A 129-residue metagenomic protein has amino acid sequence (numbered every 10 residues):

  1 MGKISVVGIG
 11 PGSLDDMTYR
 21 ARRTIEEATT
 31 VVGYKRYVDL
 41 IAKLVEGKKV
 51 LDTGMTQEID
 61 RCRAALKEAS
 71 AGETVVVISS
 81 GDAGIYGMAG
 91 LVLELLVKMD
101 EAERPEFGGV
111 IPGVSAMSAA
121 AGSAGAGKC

Functional and structural regions predicted by a protein language model:
M1-I111, A119: Class I S-adenosyl-L-methionine
A116-C129: Short, glycine-/small-residue-rich phosphate/pyrophosphate-handling segment
